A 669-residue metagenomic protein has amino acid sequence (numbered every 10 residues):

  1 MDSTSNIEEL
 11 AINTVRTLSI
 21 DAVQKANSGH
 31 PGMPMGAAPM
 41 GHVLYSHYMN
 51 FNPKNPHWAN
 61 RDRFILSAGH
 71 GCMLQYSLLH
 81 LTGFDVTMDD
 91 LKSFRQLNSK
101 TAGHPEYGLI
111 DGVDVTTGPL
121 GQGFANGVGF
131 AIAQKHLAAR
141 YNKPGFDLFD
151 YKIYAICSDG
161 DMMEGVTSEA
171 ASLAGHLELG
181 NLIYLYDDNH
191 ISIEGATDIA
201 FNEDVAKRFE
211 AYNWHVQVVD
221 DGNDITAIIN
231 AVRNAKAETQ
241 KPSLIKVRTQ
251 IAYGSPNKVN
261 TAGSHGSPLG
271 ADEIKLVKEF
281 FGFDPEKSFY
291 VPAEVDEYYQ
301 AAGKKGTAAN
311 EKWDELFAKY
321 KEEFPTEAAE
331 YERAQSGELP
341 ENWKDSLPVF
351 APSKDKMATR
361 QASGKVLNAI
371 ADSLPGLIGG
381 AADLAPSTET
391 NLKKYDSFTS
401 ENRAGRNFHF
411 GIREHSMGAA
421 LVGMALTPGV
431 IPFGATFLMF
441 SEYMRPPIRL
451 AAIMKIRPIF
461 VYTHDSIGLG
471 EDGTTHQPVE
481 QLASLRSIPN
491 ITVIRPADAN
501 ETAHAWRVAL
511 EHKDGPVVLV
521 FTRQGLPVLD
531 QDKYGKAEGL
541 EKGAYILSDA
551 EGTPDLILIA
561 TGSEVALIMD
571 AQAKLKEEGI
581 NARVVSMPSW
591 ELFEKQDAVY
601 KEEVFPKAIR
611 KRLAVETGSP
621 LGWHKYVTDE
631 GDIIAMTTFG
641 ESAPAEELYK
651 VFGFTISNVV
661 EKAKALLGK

Functional and structural regions predicted by a protein language model:
S5, A22-P31, A59-S67, L109-G121 (+2 more regions): A short glycine/serine-rich beta->alpha loop
I12-S28, D187-N189: N-terminal capping segment at the start of a domain
A26, D62-R63, V113-T116, F146-E164 (+5 more regions): A short, small-residue-rich loop immediately preceding and capping a beta-strand
G36-L177, N391-L392, A420, M424 (+1 more regions): Cofactor-binding active-site loop characterized by glycine-rich and histidine/acidic residues
A59-N60, S243-S255, V259-P340: Terminal amphipathic helices with adjacent charged low-complexity linkers/tails
F84-F94, A174-D187, E210-W214, A451-S466 (+1 more regions): A glycine-rich helix N-cap at a beta->alpha junction
Q96-G108, T116, N126, F130-I132 (+6 more regions): Thiamine diphosphate
E315-R457, G535-I546, G552-T553, I559-G562 (+4 more regions): Non-catalytic terminal/interface segments that mediate subunit docking, oligomerization, and allosteric communication
